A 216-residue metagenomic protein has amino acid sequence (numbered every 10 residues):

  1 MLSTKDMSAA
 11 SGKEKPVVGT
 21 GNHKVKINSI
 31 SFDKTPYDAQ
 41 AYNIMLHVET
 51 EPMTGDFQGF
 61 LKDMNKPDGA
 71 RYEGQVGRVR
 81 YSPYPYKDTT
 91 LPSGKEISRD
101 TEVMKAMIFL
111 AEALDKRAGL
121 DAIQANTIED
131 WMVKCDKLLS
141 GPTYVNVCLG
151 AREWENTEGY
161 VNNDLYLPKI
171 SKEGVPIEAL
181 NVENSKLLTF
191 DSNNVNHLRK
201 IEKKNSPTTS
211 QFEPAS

Functional and structural regions predicted by a protein language model:
M1-S216: Short beta-rich binding modules
